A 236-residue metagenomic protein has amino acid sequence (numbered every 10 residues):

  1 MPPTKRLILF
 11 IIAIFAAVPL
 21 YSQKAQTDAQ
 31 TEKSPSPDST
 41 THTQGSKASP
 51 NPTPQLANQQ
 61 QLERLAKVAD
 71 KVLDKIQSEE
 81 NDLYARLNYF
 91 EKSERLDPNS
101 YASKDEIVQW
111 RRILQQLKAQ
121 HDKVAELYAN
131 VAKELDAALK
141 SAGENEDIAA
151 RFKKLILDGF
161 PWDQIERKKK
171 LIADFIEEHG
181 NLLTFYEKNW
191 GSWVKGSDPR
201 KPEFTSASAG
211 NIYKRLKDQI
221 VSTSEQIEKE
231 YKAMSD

Functional and structural regions predicted by a protein language model:
M1-Q23: Sec-dependent N-terminal signal peptides
A25-W110, L114, K118-H121: Leu/Val/Ala/Ile-rich N-terminal alpha-helices, chiefly Sec-type signal peptides and the beginnings
Q59, E63, D70, D97 (+9 more regions): Heptad-repeat register of long alpha-helical coiled-coils used for dimerization/oligomerization in large scaffolding
Q59, V68-K71, K75-D82, R86-L96 (+8 more regions): Surface-exposed polar/charged interaction patches
N88-Y101, L183-T205: Short E/K-rich amphipathic alpha-helical oligomerization segments
W110-R200: Extended amphipathic alpha-helical interaction segments
G196-D236: A cross-kingdom marker for long, charged
